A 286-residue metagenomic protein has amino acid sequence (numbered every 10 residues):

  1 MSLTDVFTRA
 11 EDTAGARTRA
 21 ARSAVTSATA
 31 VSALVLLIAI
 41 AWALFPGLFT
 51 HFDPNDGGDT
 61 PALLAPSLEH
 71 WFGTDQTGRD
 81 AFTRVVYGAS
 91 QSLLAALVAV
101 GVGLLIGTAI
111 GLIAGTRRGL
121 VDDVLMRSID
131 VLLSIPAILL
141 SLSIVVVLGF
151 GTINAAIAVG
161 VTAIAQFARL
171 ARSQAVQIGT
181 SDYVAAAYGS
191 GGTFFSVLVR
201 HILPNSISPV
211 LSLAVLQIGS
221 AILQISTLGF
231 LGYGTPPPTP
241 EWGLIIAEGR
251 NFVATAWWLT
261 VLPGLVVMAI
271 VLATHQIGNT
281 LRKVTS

Functional and structural regions predicted by a protein language model:
M1-L37, H275-S286: Transmembrane alpha-helical segments of polytopic membrane transport and secretion proteins
L34-T77, L231-T239: Hydrophobic alpha-helical transmembrane segments of membrane transport/permease proteins and related membrane-embedded
W71, D75, L105, G115-T116 (+2 more regions): Generic hydrophobic transmembrane alpha-helix motif, especially the helices
T74-R79, T116-R117, V176, A186-N205 (+1 more regions): Short helix-to-coil transition segments within interhelical loops that connect adjacent transmembrane helices
G78, P237-L262: Interhelical loop and adjacent transmembrane-helix boundary motif in polytopic membrane transport permeases
A81-I113: Transmembrane alpha-helix signature in integral membrane proteins
L142-S143, G151-T152, A156-G160, F167 (+1 more regions): Non-cytoplasmic
T162, S208, V215-L216, W257-S286: C-terminal transmembrane helix and the adjacent membrane-cytosol boundary/short C-terminal tail of inner/organellar
